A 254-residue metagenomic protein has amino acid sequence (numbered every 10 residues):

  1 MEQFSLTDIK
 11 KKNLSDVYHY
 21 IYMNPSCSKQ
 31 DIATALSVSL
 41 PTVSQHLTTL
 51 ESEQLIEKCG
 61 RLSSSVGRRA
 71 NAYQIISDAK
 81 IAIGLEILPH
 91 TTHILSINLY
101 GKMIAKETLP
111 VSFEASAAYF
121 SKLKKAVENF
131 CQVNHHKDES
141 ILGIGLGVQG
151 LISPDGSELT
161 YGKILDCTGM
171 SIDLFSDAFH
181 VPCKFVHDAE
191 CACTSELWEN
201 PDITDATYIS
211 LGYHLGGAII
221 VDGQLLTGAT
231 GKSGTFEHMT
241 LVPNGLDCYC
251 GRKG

Functional and structural regions predicted by a protein language model:
M1-T34: Extreme N-terminal segment that seeds HTH/winged-HTH DNA-binding domains in transcriptional regulators
M23-N24, Y100, E199, G212: Short helix-capping/turn signature of helix-turn-helix
S26-C59, R68: N-terminal helix-turn-helix
I32, R61, T108-P110, K163-I164 (+1 more regions): Short clusters of small/polar residues that mark proteolytic maturation junctions
G67-K106, Y208-V221: Gly/Thr-rich phosphate-binding beta-strand-loop-beta motif of the actin/hexokinase/Hsp70
L99-Y100, P154-D155, V221-D222, P243: Short, ordered coil/turn segments that flank beta-strands lining enzyme active or ligand-binding pockets
K106-T108, V181-G254: Glycine/GP-enriched mid-protein hinge/lid loop-to-helix segment characteristic of carbohydrate kinases
E107-D205: Glycine-rich phosphate-binding loop and adjoining helix at the ATP-binding site of ATP-dependent phosphoryl-transfer
